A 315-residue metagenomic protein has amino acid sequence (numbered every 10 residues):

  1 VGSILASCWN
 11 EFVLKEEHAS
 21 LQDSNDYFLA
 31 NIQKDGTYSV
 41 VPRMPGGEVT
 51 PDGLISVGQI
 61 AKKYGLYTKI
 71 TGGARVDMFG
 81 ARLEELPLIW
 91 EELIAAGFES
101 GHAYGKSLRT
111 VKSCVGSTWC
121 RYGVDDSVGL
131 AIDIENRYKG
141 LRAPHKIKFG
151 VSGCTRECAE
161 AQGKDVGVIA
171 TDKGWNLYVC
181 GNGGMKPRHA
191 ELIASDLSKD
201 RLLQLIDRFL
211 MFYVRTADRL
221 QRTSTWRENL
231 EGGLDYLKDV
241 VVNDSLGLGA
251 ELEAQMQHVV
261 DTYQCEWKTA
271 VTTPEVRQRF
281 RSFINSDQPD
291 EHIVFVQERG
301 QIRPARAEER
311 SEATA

Functional and structural regions predicted by a protein language model:
G2-F12, E17, V40-K173, P274-A315: Small-residue-enriched alpha-helical segments and adjacent helix-cap loops that form tight helix-helix packing
C8, F12-Q33: Intrinsically disordered, low-complexity polar/charged tails and linkers
C8, L66-G72, A103-G105, P144-I147 (+2 more regions): Flexible, glycine/charged-enriched surface loops at secondary-structure junctions
Q33-V41: Gly-rich Lys/Arg/Thr-decorated short loops/hinges at beta-loop-alpha junctions or inter-strand turns that position
G72, I206, C265: Glycine-rich, acidic/polar active-site loops that bind/position phosphate-bearing ligands
E92, R121-D125, K186-P187, L210 (+1 more regions): Cofactor-cradling patches in redox/metallo enzymes
K148, G153, E157, Q162-S224 (+2 more regions): Mobile "lid/hinge" segments at catalytic clefts and subdomain interfaces of large enzymes
Q221-L234, K238-V242, L246-A315: C-terminal accessory nucleic-acid interaction domains of nucleic acid-metabolism proteins
